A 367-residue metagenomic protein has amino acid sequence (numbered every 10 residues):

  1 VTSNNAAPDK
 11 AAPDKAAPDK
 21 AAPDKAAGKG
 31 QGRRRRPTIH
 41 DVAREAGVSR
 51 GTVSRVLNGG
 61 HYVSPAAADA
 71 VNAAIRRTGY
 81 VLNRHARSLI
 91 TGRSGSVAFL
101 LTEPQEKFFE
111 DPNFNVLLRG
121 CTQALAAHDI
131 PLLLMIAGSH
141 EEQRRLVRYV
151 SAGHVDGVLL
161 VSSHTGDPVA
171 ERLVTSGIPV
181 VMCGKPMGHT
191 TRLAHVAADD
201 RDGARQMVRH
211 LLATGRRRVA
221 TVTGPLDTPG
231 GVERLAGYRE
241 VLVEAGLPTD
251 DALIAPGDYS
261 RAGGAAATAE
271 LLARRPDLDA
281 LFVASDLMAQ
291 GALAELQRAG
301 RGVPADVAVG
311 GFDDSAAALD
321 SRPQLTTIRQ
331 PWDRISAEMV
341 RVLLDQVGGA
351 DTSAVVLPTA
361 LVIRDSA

Functional and structural regions predicted by a protein language model:
V1-G95, A367: N-terminal helix-turn-helix DNA-binding module of bacterial transcription factors
T52-S54, G92-E106, H210, R218-P225: Short beta-strand segments enriched in small/hydrophobic residues
Y80-R145: Amphipathic helical "hinge" segments at domain boundaries
E103-V116, L134-Q143, K185, V196-Q206 (+5 more regions): Hinge/beta->alpha junction and helix N-cap segments in small-molecule ligand-binding domains
Q143-H154, A265-R275: Short, well-structured alpha-helical segments in soluble
V155-V161, A220-V222, I254, R275-S285 (+1 more regions): Periplasmic-binding protein-like
V161-Q206, L287, D313-L325: Flexible loop/hinge segments that line or gate small-molecule binding clefts
A269-E270, R274-A367: Flexible loop/turn connectors
